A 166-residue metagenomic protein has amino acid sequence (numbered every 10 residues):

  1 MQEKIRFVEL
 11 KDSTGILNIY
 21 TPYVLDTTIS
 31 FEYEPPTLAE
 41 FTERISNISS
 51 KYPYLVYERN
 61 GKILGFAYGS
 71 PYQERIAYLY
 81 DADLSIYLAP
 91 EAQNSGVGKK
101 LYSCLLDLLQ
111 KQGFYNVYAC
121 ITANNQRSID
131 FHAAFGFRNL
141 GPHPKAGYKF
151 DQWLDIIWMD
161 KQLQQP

Functional and structural regions predicted by a protein language model:
K4-N18: A short beta-loop-alpha structural element at the N-terminal edge of CoA-dependent acyl/N-acetyltransferase catalytic
L17, T21-R44: Conserved GNAT-fold acetyl-CoA-binding loop/helix
P36-E91, Y102-S103, Q162-L163: Acetyl-CoA-dependent GNAT
L84, V117-A119, M159: A structural signal for short, well-ordered beta-strand segments
Q93, A119-I129: Conserved beta-strand-loop-alpha-helix junction that forms the acyl-donor binding cleft
N94-D107, D130-A134: Conserved acetyl-CoA-binding loop-helix of GNAT-fold acetyltransferases
L109-I121: Conserved GNAT acetyl-CoA-binding A-motif
Y118-I121, A133, R138-D155: Conserved catalytic-core motifs of GNAT/GCN5-like acyltransferases
